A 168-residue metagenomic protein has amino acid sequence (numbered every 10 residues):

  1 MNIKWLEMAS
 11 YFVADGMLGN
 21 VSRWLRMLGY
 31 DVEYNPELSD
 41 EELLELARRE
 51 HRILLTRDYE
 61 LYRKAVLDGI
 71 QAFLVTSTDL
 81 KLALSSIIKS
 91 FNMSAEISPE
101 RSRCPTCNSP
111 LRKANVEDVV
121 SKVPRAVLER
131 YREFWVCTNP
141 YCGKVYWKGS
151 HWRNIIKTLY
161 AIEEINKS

Functional and structural regions predicted by a protein language model:
N2-M8, S150, N154-T158: Accessory, non-ATPase domains that flank or precede helicase/AAA+ motor cores in DNA-metabolism machines
N2-P99: Long, charged N-terminal interaction/targeting segments
R57, K148-G149: Replace "coordinates the UDP/GDP/TDP-sugar" with "coordinates nucleotide-activated sugar donors
C104-C107, C137-N139: Short cysteine-rich clusters marking metal-coordination/redox-active sites
S109-K113, C142-W147: Short functional micro-motifs and their immediate structural scaffolds
S121-F134: Short linker/helix segments within small regulatory modules
E133-K144: Cysteine-rich micro-motifs
L159-S168: Short, intrinsically disordered terminal segments enriched in charged and Pro/Gly residues
